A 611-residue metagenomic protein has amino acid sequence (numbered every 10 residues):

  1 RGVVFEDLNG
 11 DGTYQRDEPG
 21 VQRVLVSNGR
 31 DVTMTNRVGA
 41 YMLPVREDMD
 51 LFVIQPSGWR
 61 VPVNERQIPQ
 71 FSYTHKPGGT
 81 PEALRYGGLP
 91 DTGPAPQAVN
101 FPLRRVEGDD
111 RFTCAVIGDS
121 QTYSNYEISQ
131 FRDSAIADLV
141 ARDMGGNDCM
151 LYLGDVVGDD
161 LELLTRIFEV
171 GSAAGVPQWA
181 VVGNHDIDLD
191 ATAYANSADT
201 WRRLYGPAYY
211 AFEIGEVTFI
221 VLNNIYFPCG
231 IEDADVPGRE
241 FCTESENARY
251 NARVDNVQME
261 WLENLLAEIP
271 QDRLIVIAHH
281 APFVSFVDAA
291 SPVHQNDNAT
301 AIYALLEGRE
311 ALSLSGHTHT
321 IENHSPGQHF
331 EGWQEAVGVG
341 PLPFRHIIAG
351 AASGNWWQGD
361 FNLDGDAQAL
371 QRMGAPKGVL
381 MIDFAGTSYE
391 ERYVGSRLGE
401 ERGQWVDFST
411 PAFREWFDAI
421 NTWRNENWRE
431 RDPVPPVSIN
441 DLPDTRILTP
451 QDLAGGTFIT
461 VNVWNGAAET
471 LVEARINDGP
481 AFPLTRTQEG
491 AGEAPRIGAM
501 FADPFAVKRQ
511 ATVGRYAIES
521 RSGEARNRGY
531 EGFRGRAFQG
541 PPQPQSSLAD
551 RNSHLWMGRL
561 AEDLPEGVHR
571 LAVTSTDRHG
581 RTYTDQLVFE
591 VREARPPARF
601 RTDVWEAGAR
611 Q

Functional and structural regions predicted by a protein language model:
R1-G10, F112, T460: A short, Gly/Thr-enriched small/hydrophobic beta-strand-prone motif that recurs across taxa
G2-E6, G39, F101: A short, amphipathic beta-strand motif
G12-G20, S27-P44: Short, acidic Ser/Thr/Gly-rich low-complexity loop/linker segments typical of extracellular and cell-surface proteins
N28, D48-G88: A short, solvent-exposed loop/turn motif at the edges and junctions of modular extracellular/periplasmic domains
Q70-D91, L161-I269, V293-L314, T318-Y393: Extended active-site neighborhood of metal-dependent phosphoesterases/phosphodiesterases
T80-L164, R610-Q611: N-terminal active-site segment of His-dependent metallophosphoesterases
G332-G466, T470-E473, R559-A561, L571-V588: Binuclear metal-dependent phosphoesterase catalytic core
P411, P433-Q611: Long, low-complexity serine/threonine/glycine- and acidic-rich segments characteristic of extracellular
